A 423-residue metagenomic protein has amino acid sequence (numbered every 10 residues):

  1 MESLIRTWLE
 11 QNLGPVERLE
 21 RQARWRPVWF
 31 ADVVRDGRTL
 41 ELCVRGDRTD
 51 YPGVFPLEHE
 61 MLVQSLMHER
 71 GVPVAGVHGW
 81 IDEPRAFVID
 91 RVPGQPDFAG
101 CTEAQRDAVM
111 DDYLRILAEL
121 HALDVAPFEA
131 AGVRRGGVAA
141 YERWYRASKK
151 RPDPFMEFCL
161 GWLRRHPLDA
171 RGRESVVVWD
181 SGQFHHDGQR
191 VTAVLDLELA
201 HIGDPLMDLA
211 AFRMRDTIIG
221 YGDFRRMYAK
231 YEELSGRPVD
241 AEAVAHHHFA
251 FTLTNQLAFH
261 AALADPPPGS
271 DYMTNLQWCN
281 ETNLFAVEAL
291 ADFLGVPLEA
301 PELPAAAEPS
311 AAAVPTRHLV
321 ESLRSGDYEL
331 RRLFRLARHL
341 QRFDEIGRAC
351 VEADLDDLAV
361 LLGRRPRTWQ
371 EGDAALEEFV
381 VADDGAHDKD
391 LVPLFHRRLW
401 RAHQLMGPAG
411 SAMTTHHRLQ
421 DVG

Functional and structural regions predicted by a protein language model:
E2-N12, V16, V125-Q189, G236-P238: An alpha-helical support segment within catalytic cores of ATP-dependent transferases
P15-L19, R237-A245, W369: Short, surface-exposed acidic
R18-R134, R143-F155: ATP-binding pocket architecture of kinase catalytic cores
R24-V33, R38-T39, C43, V77 (+3 more regions): Active-site acidic catalytic loop and adjacent metal/ATP-binding pocket of ATP-dependent phosphoryl transfer enzymes
L206-V239, F249-G295: Active-site activation/catalytic loop segments of kinase-like enzymes and analogous catalytic loops in related
M227-V239, P309-R324: Short amphipathic alpha-helical segments and their helix-coil junctions
A291-R317: Charged, amphipathic alpha-helical linkers/stalks
E321, S325-R331, R335, R342-G423: C-terminal amphipathic alpha-helical interaction region
